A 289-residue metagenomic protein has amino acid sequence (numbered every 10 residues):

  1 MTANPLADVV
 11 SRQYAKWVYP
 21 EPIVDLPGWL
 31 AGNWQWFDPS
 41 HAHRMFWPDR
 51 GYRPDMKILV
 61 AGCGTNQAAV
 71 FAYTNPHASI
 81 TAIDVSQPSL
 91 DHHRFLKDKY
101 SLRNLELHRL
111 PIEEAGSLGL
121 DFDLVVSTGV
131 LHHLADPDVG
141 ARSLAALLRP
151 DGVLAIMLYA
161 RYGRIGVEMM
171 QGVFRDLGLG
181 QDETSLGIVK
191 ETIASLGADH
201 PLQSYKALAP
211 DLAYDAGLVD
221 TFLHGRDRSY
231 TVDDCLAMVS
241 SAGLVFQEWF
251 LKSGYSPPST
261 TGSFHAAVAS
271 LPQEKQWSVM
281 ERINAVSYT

Functional and structural regions predicted by a protein language model:
K16, E21-M56: Conserved alpha-helix/loop element of class I SAM-dependent methyltransferases that forms part of the SAM/SAH-binding
K57-L59, N66-E114: Class I SAM-dependent methyltransferase SAM/SAH-binding core
G116-L124: A short acidic, Gly/Pro-enriched loop at the edge of an enzyme's catalytic core that lines a small-molecule cofactor
D123-D136: A short SAM/SAH-binding and catalytic strip from SAM-dependent methyltransferases
D138-P150: A short glycine-rich, Lys/Arg-flanked "PGG" loop and its adjoining helix->strand segment in the class I
V153-S204: Conserved class I S-adenosyl-L-methionine
R228-F246: Short alpha-helix
T289: Conserved small/polar residues in nucleotide/adenosyl-binding loops
